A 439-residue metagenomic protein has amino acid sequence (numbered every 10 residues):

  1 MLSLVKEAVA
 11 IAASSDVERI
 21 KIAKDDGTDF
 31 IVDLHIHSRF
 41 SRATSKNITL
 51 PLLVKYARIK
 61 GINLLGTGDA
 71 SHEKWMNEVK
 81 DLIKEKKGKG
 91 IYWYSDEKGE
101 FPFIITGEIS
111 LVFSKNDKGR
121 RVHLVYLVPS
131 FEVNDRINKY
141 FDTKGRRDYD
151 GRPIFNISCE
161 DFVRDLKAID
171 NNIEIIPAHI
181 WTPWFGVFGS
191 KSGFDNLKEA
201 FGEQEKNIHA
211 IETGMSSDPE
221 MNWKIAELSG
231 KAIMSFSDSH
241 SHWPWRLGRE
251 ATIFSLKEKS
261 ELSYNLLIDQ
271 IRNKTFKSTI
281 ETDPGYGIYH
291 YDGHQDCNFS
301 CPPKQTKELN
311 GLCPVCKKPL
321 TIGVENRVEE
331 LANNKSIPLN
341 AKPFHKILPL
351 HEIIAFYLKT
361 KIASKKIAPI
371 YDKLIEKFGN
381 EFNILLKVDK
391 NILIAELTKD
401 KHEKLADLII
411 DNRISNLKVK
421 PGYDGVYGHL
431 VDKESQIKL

Functional and structural regions predicted by a protein language model:
L2-A23, D29, M76-H209, Q436-I437: Extended substrate/RNA-proximal surfaces in nucleic-acid metabolism proteins
I31-F40, A70, S235-S239: Histidine-centered catalytic micro-motifs
R42-S45, M76-K80, F185-S192, W223 (+1 more regions): Histidine/acidic-residue-rich catalytic or RNA/ligand-binding cores of hydrolases and nuclease-related proteins
S45-A57, N222: Short, acidic/polar
V54-E73, E174-I176: Divalent metal-dependent hydrolysis catalytic cores, especially in the metallo-beta-lactamase
G230-R246: Short acidic/histidine-rich active-site segments
S278-H345: Cys/His-rich short segments
I354, L358-L439: Low-complexity, acidic/Ser/Thr- and charged residue-rich accessory regions of DNA metabolism proteins
